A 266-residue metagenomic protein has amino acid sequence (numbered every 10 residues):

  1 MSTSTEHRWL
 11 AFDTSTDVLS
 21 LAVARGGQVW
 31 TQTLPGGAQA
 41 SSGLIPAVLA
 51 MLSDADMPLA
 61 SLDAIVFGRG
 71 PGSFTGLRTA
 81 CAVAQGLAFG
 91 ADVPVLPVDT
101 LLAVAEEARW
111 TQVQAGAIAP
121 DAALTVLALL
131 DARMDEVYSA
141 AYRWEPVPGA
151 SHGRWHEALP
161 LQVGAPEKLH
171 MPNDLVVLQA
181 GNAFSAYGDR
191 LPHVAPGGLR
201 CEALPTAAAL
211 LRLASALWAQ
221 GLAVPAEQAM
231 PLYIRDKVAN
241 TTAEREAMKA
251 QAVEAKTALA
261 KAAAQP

Functional and structural regions predicted by a protein language model:
S2-P71, P266: N-terminal beta-alpha supersecondary unit
T3, Q39, P94-T206, L259-Q265: Surface "functional belts" at beta-alpha junctions
T16, M134, A239: Short, glycine/acidic-enriched loop or turn micro-motifs at the edges of active sites
P35-G43, F74, R78, A82 (+2 more regions): Residues at secondary-structure transition points
M51-A55, G90, A108-T111, L210-W218 (+1 more regions): Stable alpha-helical structural segments in soluble proteins, enriched in small hydrophobic residues
V66-P94, T100: DPxDG-like acidic metal-binding loop motif
G198-P266: Acyltransferase
